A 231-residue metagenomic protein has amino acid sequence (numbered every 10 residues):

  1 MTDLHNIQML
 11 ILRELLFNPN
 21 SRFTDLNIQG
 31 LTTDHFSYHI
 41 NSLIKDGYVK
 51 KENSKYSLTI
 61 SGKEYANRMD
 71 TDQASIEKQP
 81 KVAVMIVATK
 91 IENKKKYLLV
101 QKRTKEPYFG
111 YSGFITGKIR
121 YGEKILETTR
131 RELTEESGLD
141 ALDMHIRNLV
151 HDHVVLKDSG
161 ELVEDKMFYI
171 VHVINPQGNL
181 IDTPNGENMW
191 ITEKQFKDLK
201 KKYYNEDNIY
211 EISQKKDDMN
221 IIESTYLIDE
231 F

Functional and structural regions predicted by a protein language model:
T2-N6, I11-T32, F109, Y121 (+1 more regions): Nudix hydrolase/Nudix homology domain
R22-T24, N41, R131: Residues within the helices of the helix-turn-helix
Q29-K45: Short amphipathic alpha-helical interaction segments
L31-T33, K95-E135: Conserved Nudix-box catalytic region and its N-terminal flanking loop in Nudix hydrolases and closely related
K55-M85: Acidic, metal-coordinating catalytic segment for phosphate/diphosphate chemistry, firing primarily on the Nudix
T89-I91: Short hydrophobic alpha-helical segments used for membrane anchoring or interfacial signaling
I119-D143, L149-E206: Unchanged
